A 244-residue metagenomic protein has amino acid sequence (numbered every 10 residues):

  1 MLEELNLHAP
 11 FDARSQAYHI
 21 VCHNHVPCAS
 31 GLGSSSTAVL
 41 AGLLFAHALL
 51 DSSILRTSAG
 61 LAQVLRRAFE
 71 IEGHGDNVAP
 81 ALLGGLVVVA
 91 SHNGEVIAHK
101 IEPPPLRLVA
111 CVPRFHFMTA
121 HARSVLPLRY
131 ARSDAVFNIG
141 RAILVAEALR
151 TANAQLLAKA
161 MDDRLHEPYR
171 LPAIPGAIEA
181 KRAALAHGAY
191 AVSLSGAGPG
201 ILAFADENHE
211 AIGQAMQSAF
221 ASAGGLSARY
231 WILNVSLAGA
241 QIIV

Functional and structural regions predicted by a protein language model:
M1-I71, L185: Anion-binding (especially nucleotide phosphate/pyrophosphate-binding) glycine-rich loop and adjoining beta-alpha core
Q16-Y18, I201, A228: Conserved beta-strand core positions
I20-C22, C111-P113, I201: A structural signal for short, well-ordered beta-strand segments
H25-C28, D163-H166, P199-G200: A short, flexible beta-alpha/helix-coil linker loop
R56-Y190, D206-V244: ATP-dependent small-molecule kinase catalytic core of the GHMP/sugar-kinase superfamily and closely related
L194-A197: Short acidic/histidine-rich active-site segments
G200-D206: Short beta-strand->loop micro-motif that forms the acidic, two-metal-ion catalytic signature in nucleotide-processing
